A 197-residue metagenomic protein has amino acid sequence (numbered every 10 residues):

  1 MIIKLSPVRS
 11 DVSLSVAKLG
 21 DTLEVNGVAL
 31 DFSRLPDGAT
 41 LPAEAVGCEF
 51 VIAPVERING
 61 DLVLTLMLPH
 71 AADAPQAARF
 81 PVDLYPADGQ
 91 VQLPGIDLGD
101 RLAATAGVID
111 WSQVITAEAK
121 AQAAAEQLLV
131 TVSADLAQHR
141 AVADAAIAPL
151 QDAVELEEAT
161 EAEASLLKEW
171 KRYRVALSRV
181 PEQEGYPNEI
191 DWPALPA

Functional and structural regions predicted by a protein language model:
M1-K4, S33-E44, E118-A123, A146-P149: Short, charged, low-hydrophobicity "junction" segments
M1-V28: Short, charged/polar N-terminal "headpieces" of proteins
S6-V8, V28, L35, M67-A71 (+1 more regions): Generic structural motif
L14, E24, E56-D61, M67-H70 (+1 more regions): A preference for well-ordered globular domain cores that mediate specific macromolecular interactions or catalysis
L19, P42-E49, D191, L195-P196: Peripheral peptide segments
L30-M67: Acidic, aromatic-enriched beta-alpha/helix-loop junctions
D31-P42, A74-D88: Extended Gly/Ser/Thr-rich low-complexity repeat segments, especially those forming or decorating extracellular
